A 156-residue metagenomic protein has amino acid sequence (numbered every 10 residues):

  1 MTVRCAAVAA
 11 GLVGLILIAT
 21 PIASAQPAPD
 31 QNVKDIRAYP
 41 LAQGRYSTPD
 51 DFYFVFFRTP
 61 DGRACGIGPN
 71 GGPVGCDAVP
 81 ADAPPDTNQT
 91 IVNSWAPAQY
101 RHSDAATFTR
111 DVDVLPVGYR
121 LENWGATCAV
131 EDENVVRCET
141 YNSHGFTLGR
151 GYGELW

Functional and structural regions predicted by a protein language model:
M1-Q26: Secretory targeting and sorting signals
I18, R58-P60, G68, E131 (+1 more regions): A short, compositionally biased micro-patch
Q26-S47, P69-P116, L148-W156: A low-complexity, Ser/Thr/Gly/Pro-enriched, surface-exposed linker/loop concept that marks segments flanking
S47-D51, F57, R120: A cross-kingdom feature marking solvent-exposed beta-strand/loop segments within repeated, beta-rich binding/scaffold
Y53-C76: Short, surface-exposed binding/anchoring microloops in extracellular/periplasmic proteins
A105-V136: Acidic, glycine-rich flexible loop segments
T127-W156: Extracellularly exposed regions in secreted/surface proteins, prominently low-complexity, repeat-rich
